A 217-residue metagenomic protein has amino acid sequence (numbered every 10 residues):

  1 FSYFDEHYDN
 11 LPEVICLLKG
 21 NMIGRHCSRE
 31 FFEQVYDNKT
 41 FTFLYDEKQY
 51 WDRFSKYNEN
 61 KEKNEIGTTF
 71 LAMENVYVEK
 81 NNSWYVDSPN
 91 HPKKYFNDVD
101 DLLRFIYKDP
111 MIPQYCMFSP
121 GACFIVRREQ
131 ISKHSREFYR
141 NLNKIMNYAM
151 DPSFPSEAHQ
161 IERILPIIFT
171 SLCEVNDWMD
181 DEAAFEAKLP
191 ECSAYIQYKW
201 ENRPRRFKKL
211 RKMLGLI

Functional and structural regions predicted by a protein language model:
F1-I217: ER/Golgi luminal nucleotide-sugar-dependent glycosyltransferases, focusing on the catalytic module
